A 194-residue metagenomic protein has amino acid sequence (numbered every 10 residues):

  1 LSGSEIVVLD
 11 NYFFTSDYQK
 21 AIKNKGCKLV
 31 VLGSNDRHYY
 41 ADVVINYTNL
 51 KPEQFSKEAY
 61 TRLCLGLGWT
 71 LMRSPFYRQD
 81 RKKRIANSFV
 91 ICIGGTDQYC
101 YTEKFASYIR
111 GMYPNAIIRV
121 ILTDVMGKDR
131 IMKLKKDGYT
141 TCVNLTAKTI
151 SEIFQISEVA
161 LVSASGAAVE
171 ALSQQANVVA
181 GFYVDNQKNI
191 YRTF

Functional and structural regions predicted by a protein language model:
L1-A59: Active-site and donor-binding regions of nucleotide-sugar-utilizing enzymes
S16-D17, H38, K51-Q54, Q98-C100 (+2 more regions): Short, charged/polar "capping" segments at the starts of alpha-helices and the immediately preceding loops
N24-K28, P114-A116, A176: A short helix->loop->beta-strand "cap" motif at the edges of active sites that frequently abuts
L32-S34, Y47, L67, I121 (+2 more regions): Generic beta-sheet signal
A41-C100, K128: A nucleotide-sugar donor-handling region in carbohydrate enzymes
R84-I156: Donor-nucleotide binding loops and adjacent catalytic segments primarily of GT-B fold Leloir glycosyltransferases
Y139-T140, Q155-G166, A176-V179: Acidic donor-binding loop of glycosyltransferase active sites
A168-F194: Catalytic binding pocket for nucleotide-activated donors in carbohydrate/polymer assembly enzymes
